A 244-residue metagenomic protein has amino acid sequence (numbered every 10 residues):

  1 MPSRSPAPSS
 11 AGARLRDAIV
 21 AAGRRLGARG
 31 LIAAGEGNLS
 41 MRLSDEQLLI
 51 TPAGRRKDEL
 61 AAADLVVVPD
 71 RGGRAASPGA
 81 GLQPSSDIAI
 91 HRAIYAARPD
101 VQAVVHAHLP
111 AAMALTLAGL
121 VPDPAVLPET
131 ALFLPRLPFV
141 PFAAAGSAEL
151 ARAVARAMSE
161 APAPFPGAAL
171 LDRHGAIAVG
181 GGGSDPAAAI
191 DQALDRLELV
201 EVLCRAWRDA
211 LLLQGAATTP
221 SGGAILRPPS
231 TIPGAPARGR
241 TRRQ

Functional and structural regions predicted by a protein language model:
M1-Q244: Glycine-rich flexible loops
